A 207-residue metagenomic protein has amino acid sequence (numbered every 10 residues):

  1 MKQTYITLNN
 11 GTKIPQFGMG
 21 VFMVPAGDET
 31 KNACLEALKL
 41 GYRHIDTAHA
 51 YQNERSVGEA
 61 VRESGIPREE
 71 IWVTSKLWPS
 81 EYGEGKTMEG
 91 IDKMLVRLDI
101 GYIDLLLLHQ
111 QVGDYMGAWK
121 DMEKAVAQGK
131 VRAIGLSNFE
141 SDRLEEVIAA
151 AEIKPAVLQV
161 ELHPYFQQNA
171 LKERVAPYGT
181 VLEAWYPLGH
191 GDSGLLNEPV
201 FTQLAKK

Functional and structural regions predicted by a protein language model:
M1-I71, L188: N-terminal binding-site loop/beta-alpha segment at the start of enzyme catalytic domains that lines or forms
M19, A37, I45, V57 (+8 more regions): Conserved, mostly hydrophobic/aromatic
V24-D28, D46-S56, S80-G85, Q111-Y115 (+2 more regions): Acidic-and-aromatic substrate-binding clefts and catalytic sites of carbohydrate-active enzymes
P25-L38, Y82-D99, G117, D142-E146 (+1 more regions): Short, acidic/polar
Y42, I100-I103, V131, P155: A structural motif
R68-E81, Y102-Q111, N138: A short, structured active-site edge motif that brings together acidic residues
T87-L107, K124-Q128, T180: CE4/NodB-like, metal-dependent polysaccharide N-deacetylase domain that modifies extracellular/periplasmic N-acetylated
Q110-K207: Beta/alpha (TIM)-barrel catalytic core signal, keyed to glycine-rich beta->alpha loops juxtaposed to Asp/Glu that bind
